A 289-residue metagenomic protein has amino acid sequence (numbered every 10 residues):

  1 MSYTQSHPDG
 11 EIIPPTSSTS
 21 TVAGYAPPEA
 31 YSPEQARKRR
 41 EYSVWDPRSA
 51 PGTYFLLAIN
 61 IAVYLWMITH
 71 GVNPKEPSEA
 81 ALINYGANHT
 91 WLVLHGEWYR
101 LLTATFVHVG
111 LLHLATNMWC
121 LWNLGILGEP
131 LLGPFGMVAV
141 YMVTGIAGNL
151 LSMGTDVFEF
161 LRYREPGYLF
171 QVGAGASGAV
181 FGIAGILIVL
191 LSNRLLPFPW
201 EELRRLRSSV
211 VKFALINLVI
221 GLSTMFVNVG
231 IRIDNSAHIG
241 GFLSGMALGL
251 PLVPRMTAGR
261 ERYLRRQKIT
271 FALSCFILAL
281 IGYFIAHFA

Functional and structural regions predicted by a protein language model:
S2-A289: A detector for small-residue-rich transmembrane helices and their helix-helix packing motifs
